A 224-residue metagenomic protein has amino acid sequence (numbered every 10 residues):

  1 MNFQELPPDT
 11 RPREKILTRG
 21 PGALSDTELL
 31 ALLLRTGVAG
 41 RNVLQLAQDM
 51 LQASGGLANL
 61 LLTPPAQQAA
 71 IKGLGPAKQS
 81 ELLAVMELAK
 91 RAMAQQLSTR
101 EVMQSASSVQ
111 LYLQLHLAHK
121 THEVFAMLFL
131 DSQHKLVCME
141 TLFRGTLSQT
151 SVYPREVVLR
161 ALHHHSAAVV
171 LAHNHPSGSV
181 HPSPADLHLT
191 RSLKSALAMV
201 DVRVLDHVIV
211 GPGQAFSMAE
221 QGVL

Functional and structural regions predicted by a protein language model:
M1-I71: Long, highly charged, low-complexity intrinsically disordered interaction regions that mediate electrostatic DNA/RNA
M1-Q4, D26-T36, G40-L46, M93-E140: C-terminal extensions
K78, A84-L88, H122-V124: Structured, non-catalytic alpha/beta "coupling" segments that mediate domain-domain communication and provide generic
L111, V124-Q133, L142-S151, R155 (+2 more regions): Metal-centered catalytic cores of metalloenzymes
H134, L171, D206: Conserved hydrophobic/aromatic pocket- or pore-lining residues that grip, position, or stack substrates in active sites
R144, R191-L224: Divalent-metal-activated hydrolytic enzyme cores
R144-P182: Short HxH-centered metal-ligating active-site micro-motif
